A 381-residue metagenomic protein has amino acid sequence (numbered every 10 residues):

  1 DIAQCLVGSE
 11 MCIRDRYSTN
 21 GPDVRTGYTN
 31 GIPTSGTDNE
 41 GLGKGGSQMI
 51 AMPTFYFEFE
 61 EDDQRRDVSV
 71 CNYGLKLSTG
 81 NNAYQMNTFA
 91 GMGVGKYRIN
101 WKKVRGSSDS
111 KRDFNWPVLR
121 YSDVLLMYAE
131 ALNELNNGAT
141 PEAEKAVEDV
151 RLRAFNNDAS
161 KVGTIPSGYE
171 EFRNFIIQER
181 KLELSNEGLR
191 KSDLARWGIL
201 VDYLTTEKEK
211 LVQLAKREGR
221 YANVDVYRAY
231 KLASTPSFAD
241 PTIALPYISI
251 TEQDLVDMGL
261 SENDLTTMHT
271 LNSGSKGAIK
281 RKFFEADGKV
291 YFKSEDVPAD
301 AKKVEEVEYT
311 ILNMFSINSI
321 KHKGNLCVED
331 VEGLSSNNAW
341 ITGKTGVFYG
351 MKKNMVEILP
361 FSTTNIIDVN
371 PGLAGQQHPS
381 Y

Functional and structural regions predicted by a protein language model:
D1-G8, C12-I13: Single conserved hydrophobic/aromatic residue that forms the stacking wall/gate of nucleotide- or nucleobase-binding
V7-G8, D63, W116-L152, R173-E183 (+6 more regions): Extended, hydrophobic/aromatic-rich amphipathic alpha-helical segments that build helical scaffolds
S9-E10, Y56-R120, P371-Y381: Flexible, polar/acidic helix-loop-strand segments at domain edges
E10, R14-V24: Extended catalytic-interface subdomain
R16-N20, A139, N174-K210, K352 (+1 more regions): C-terminal capping/lid segments that line or modulate ligand- or cofactor-binding pockets
I99-L119, Y128, N133-S167, Y203 (+3 more regions): Aromatic-anchored glycine-rich loop motif in surface-exposed flexible loops
E209-T242, P246-Y247, D254: Conserved small-residue
T235, D240-Y381: Extended, compositionally biased alpha-helical segments that mediate assembly or anchoring
